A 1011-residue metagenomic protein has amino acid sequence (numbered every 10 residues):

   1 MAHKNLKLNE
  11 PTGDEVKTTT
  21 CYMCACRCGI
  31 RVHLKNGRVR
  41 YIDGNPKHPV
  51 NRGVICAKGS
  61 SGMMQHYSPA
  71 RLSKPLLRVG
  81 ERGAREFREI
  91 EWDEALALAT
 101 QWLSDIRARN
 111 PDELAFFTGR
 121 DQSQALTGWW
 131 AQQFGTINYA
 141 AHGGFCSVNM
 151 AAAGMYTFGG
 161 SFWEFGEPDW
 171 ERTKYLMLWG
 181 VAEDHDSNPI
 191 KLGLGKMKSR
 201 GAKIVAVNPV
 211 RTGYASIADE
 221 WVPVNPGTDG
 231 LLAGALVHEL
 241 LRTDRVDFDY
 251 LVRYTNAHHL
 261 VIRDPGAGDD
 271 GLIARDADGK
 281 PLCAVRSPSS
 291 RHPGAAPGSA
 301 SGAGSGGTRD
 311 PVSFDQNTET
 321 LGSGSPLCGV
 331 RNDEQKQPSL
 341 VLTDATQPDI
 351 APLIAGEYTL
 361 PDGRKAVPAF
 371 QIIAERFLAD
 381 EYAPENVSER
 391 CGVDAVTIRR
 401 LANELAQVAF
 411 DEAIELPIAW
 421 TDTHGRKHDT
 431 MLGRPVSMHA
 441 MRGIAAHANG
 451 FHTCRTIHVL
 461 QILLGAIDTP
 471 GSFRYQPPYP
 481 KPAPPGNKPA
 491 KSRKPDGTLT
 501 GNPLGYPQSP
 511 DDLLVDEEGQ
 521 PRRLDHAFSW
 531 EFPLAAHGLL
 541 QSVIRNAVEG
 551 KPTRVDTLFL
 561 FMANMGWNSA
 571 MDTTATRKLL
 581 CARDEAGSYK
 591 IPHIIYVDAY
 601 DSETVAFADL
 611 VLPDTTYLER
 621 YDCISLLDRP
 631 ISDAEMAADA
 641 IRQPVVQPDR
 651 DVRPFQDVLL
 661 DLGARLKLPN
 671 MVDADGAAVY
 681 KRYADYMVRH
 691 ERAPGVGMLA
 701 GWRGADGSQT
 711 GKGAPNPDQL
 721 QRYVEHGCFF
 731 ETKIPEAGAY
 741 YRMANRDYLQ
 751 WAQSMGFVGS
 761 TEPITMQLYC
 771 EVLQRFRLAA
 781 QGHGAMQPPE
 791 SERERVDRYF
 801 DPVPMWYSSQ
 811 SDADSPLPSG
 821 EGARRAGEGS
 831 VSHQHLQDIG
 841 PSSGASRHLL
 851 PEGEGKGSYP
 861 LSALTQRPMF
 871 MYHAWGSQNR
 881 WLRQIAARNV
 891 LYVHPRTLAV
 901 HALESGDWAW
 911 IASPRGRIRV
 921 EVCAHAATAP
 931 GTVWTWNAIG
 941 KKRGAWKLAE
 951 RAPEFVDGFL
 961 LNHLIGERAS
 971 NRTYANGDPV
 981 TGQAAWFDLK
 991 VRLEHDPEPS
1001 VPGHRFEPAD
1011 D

Functional and structural regions predicted by a protein language model:
M1-A296, A300-G322, N332-T343, P348 (+13 more regions): N-terminal export/assembly segments and adjacent metallocofactor-ligating motifs of anaerobic energy-metabolism
R78-W92, R245-G294, D310-G322, N332-R400 (+8 more regions): N-terminal leader/propeptide and maturation segments of large enzyme subunits in energy/redox metabolism and hydrolases
L96-D112, G166-T173, R376-A379, L401-P417 (+2 more regions): Glycine-rich phosphate/diphosphate-binding loops that line cofactor/substrate pockets in enzymes
G119-R120, R253-A257, E404-L405, T421-T423 (+4 more regions): A glycine-rich phosphate-binding loop feature that marks nucleotide/adenosyl-phosphate handling sites
G128-A202, S290-R291, A295-P311, N317-G322 (+9 more regions): Extended redox/cofactor-interaction regions of prokaryotic respiratory oxidoreductases
E167, L618-P648, V658, R665 (+2 more regions): Glycine/threonine-rich phosphate-binding loop and adjacent beta-strand/alpha-helix elements that clamp
R331, A369-A374, A379-D380, E385-A536: Active-site phosphate/pyrophosphate-binding segments
P644, F655-G707, N879-Y892, R896-D1011: Long, contiguous, secondary-structure-rich segments that constitute the structural scaffold of globular domains
